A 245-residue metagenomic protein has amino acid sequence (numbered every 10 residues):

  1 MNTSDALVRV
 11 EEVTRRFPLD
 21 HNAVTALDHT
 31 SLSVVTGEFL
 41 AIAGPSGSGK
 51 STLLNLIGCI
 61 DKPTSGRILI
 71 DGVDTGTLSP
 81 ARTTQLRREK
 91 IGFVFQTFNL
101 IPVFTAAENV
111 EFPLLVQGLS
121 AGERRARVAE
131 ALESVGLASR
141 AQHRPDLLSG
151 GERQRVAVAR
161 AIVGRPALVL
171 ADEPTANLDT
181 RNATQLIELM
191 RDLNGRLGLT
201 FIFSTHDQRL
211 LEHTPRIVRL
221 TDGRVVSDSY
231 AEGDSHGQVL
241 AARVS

Functional and structural regions predicted by a protein language model:
M1-R16, Y230-S245: ABC-family P-loop ATPase nucleotide-binding domain
A6-H213, R219-L220: ABC family nucleotide-binding domain
I187, L210, V226, D234-S235: Flexible, glycine-rich phosphate/dinucleotide-binding loops and adjacent beta-alpha linkers at cofactor/substrate
I217-Y230: H-loop (His-switch) and adjacent beta-strand-loop-beta switch element of ABC-type ATPase nucleotide-binding domains
